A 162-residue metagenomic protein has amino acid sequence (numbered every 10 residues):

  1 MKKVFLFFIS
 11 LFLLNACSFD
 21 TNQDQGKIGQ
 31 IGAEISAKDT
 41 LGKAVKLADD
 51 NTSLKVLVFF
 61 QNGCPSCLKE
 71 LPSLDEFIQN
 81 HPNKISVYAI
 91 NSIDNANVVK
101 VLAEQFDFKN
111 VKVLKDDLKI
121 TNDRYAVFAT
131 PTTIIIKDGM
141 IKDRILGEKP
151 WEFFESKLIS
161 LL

Functional and structural regions predicted by a protein language model:
M1-N15: Sec-dependent bacterial lipoprotein signal peptides
S18-L47: N-terminal "domain-start" segment that seeds a small globular fold
I31, S53, F128-A129: Short, small/polar residue-rich loop motifs at catalytic or cofactor-binding pockets
L47-L68: Short active-site neighborhood of thiol/selenol oxidoreductases, capturing the structured segment around
V56-L57, V87, T133: Hydrophobic beta-strand anchors of alpha/beta hydrolase catalytic cores
L68-F106, L118-D123: Structural microenvironment flanking redox-active thiols in thiol-disulfide oxidoreductases
I85, V111-K112: Short, conserved active-site loop motifs that form the nucleotide-linked donor/cofactor pocket
Q105-F108, D117-I159: Thiol/disulfide oxidoreductase modules built on the thioredoxin-like
